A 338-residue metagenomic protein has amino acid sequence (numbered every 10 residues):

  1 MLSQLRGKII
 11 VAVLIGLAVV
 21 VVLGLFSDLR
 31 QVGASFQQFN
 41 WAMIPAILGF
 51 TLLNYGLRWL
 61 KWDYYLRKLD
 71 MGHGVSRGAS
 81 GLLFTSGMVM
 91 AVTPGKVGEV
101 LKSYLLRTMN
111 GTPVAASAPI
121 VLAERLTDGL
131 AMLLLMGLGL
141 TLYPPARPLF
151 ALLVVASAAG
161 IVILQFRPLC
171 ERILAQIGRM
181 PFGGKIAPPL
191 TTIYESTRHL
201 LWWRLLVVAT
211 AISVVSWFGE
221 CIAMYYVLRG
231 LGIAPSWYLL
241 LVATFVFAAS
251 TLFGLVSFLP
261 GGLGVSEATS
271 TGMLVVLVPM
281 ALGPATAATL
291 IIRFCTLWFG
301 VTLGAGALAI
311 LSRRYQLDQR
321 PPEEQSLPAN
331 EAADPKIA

Functional and structural regions predicted by a protein language model:
M1-T85, L142-G254, M280, T286-L290 (+1 more regions): Predominantly cytoplasmic-facing regulatory/coupling regions of multi-pass membrane proteins
F50, S86-G95, V246-E267: Transmembrane alpha-helix interface/packing and boundary motifs in multi-pass membrane proteins, characterized by
L60-Y64, K68-G72, R77, V97-L105 (+2 more regions): Transmembrane helical bundles of ABC transporters
H73, T85-V100, L105, T197 (+1 more regions): Short intracellular "coupling" helices and adjacent cytoplasmic loop segments at the cytosolic face of multi-pass
R77-S80, V100, T112-A123, M280-I291: Membrane-interface alpha-helices at helix entry/exit sites of multi-pass transporters
S86-P94, A115-L140, L290-T302: Membrane-embedded alpha-helical segments of transport systems, primarily multispan ion/solute transporters
G98, A131-L138, V154-S157, E220: Membrane-embedded alpha-helical core segments of multi-pass
L106-V114, A268-P284: Interfacial segments of multi-pass membrane proteins
